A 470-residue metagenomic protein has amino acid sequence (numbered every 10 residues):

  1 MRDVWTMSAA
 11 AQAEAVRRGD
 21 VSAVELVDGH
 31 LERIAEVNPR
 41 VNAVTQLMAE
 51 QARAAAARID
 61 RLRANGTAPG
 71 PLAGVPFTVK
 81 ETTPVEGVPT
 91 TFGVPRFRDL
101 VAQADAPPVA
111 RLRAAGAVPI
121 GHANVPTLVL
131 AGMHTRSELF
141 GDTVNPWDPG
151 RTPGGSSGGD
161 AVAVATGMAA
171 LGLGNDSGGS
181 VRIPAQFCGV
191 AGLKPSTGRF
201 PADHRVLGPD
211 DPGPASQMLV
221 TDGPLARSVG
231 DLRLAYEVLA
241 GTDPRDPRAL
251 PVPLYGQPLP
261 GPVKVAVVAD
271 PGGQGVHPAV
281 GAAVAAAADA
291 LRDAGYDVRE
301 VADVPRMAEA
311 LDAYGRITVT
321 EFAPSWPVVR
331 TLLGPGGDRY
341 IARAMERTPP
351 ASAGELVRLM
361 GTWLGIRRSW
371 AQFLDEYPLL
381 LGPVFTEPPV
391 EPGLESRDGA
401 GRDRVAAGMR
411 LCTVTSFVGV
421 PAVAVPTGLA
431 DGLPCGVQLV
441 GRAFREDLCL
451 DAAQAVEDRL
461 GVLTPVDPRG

Functional and structural regions predicted by a protein language model:
M1-A54, D293-G295, P465-G470: An N-terminal boundary/leader segment
G19, H30, G74, A114 (+4 more regions): Glycine-rich, small-residue loops and helix-cap segments that act as flexible hinges at active-site edges
H30, A52, L232, V265 (+4 more regions): Residue-level signal for inorganic ion chemistry
A52-A54, L62-S137: Acidic/His- and Gly-rich active-site-bordering loop/insert found across diverse amide/peptide-bond hydrolases
L72-F92, P260-V268, I317-A371, A424-P434: Short helix-loop capping/hinge segments that flank enzyme active sites or metal/cofactor-binding pockets
V79, P119-H122, L173-N175, E300 (+1 more regions): General beta-strand structural signal in soluble alpha/beta enzymes
A104-Y236, S416-L429, L433-Q438: Short glycine/serine-rich loop segments
K194-A282, L460-R469: A short helix-breaking turn/cap at a secondary-structure junction
